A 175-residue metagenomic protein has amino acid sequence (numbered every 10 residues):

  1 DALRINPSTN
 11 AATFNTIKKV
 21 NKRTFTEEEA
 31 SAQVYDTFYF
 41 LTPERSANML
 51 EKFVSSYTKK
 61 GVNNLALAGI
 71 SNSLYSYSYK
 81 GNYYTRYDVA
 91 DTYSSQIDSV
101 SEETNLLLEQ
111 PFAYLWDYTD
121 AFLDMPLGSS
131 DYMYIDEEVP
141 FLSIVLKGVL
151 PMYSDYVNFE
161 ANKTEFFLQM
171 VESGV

Functional and structural regions predicted by a protein language model:
L3-N63, S71-V175: Active-site-proximal substrate-binding groove within the catalytic cores of carbohydrate-active enzymes
